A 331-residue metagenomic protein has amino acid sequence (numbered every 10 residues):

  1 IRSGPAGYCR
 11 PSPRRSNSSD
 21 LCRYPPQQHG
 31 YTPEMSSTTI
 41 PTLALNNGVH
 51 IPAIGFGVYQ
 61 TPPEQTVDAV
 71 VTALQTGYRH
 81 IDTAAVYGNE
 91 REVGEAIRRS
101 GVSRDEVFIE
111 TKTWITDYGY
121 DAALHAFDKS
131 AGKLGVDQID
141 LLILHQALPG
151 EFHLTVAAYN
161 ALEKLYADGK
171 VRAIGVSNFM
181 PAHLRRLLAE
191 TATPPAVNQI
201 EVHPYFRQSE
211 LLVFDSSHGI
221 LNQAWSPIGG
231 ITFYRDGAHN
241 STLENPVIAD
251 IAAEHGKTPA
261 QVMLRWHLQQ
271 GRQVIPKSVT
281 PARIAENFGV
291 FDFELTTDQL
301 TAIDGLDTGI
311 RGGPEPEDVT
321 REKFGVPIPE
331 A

Functional and structural regions predicted by a protein language model:
P5-A6, R10-N17: Compositionally biased, low-complexity flexible segments
S19-V107, A157, A161, I228-I231 (+2 more regions): N-terminal binding-site loop/beta-alpha segment at the start of enzyme catalytic domains that lines or forms
N46, G94-R104, D128-G135, L188-T191 (+1 more regions): Acidic (Asp/Glu)-rich catalytic clusters
A53-E64, T113-Y120, E151: Active-site mouth loops of central-metabolism enzymes
P62-A73, G119-K133, L184: Short, acidic/polar
R104-Y118, D140-A147, V202: A short, structured active-site edge motif that brings together acidic residues
A123-L144, K164-D168, E190: CE4/NodB-like, metal-dependent polysaccharide N-deacetylase domain that modifies extracellular/periplasmic N-acetylated
A147-A331: Beta/alpha (TIM)-barrel catalytic core signal, keyed to glycine-rich beta->alpha loops juxtaposed to Asp/Glu that bind
